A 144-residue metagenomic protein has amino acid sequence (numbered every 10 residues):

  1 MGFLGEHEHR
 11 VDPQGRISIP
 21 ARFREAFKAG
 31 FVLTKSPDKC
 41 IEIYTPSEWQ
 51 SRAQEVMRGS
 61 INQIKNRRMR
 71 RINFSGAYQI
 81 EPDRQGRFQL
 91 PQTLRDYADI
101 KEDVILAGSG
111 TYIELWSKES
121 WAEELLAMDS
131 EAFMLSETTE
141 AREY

Functional and structural regions predicted by a protein language model:
M1-H9, P13, R22-I80, R84 (+1 more regions): Flexible "stalk/tail and boundary" regions
